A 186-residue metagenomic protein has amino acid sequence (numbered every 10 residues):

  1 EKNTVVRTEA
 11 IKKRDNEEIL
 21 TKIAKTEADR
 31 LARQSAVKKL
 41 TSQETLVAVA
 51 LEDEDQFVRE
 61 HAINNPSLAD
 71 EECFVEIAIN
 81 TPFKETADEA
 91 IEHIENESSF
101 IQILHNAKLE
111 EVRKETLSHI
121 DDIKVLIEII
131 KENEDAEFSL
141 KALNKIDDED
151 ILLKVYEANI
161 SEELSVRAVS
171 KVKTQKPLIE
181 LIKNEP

Functional and structural regions predicted by a protein language model:
E1-P186: Alpha-helical scaffold segments
